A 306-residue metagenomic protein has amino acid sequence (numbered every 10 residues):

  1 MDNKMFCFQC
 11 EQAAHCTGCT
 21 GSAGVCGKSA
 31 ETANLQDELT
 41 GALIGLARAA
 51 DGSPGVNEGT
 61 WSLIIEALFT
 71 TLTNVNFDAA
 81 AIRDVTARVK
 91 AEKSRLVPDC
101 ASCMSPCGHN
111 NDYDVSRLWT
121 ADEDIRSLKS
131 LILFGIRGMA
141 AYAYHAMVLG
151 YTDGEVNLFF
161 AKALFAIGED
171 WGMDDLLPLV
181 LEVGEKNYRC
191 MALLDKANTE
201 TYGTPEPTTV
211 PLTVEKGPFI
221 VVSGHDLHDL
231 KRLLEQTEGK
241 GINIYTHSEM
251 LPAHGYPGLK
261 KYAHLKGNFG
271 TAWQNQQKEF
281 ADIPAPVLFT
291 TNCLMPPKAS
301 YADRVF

Functional and structural regions predicted by a protein language model:
D2-F306: Metallocofactor- and cofactor-centric catalytic cores in central/energy metabolism, strongly enriched
